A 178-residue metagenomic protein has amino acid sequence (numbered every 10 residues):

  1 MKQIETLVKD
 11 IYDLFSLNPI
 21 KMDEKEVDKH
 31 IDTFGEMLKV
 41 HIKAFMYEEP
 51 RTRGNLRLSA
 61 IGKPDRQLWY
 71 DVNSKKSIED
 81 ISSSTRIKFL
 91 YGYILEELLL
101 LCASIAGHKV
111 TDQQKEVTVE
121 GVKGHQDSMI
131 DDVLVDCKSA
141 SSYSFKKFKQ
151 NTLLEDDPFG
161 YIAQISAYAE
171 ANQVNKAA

Functional and structural regions predicted by a protein language model:
M1-L134, S141-T152: Metal-dependent nuclease catalytic cores that hydrolyze phosphodiester bonds in DNA/RNA, characterized by
E97-A106, L154-A178: Metal-dependent nuclease catalytic cores in nucleic-acid-processing enzymes, especially RNase H-like/related
V135-S139, K176-A178: A structural motif
